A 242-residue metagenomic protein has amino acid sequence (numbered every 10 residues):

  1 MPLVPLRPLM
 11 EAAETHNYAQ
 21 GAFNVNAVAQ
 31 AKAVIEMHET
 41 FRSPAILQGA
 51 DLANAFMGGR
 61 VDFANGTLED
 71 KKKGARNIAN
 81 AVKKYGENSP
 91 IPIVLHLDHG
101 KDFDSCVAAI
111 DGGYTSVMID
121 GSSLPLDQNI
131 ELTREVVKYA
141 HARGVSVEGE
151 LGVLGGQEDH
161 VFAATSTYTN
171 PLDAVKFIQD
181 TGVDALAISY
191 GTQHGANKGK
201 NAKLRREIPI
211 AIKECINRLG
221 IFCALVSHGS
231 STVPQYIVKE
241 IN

Functional and structural regions predicted by a protein language model:
M1, Y18-N26: A short N-terminal beta->alpha junction/helix N-cap motif
V4-T15, A27-P90, G100-A224, Q235-E240: Alpha/beta enzyme core
G229-T232: Short acidic/histidine-rich active-site segments
